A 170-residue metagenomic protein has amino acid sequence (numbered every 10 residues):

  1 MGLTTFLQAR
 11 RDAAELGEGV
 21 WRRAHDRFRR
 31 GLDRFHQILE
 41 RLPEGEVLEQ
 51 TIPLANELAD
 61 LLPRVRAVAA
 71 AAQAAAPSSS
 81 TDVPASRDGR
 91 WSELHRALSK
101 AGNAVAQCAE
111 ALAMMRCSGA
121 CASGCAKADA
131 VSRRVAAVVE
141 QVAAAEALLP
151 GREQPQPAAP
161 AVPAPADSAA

Functional and structural regions predicted by a protein language model:
M1-A55, A59: Leu/Val/Ala/Ile-rich N-terminal alpha-helices, chiefly Sec-type signal peptides and the beginnings
R23, R27-R34, Q50-P53, E57-D60 (+8 more regions): Charged, amphipathic alpha-helical oligomerization/scaffolding segments
F35-E46, V65, A69-S86, L112-S123 (+2 more regions): Secondary-structure edge/capping motif, primarily at the C-terminal ends of alpha-helices and the immediately following
G45-D82, K100, Q107, E153-A170: Long, charged/polar, soluble alpha-helical segments
E49, A85-G89, A128: Non-catalytic sensory/regulatory segments that transmit input signals in bacterial signaling proteins
T81-H95, A169: Hydrophobic multi-pass inner-membrane translocation pores used for secretion and envelope-lipid/glycan export
L112-A170: C-terminal amphipathic alpha-helix
